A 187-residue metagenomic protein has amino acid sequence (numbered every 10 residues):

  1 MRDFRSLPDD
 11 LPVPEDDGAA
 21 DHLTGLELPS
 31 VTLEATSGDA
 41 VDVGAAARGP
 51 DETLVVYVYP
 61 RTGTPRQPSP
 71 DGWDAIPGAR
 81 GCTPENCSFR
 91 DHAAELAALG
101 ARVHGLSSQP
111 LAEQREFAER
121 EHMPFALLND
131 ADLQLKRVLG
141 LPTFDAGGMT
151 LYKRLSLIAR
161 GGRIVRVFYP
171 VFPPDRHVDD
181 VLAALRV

Functional and structural regions predicted by a protein language model:
M1-V187: Chalcogenol-based redox active-site neighborhoods
